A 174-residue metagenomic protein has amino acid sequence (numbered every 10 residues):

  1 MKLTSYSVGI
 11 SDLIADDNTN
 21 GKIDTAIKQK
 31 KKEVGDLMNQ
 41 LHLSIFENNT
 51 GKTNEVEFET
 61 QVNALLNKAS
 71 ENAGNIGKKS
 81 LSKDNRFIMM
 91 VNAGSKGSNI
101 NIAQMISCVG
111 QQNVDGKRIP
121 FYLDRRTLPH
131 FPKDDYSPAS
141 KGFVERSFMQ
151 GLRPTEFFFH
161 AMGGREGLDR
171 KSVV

Functional and structural regions predicted by a protein language model:
M1-V174: Append "with occasional cross-activation on large, charged helical scaffolds in nucleic-acid assemblies
